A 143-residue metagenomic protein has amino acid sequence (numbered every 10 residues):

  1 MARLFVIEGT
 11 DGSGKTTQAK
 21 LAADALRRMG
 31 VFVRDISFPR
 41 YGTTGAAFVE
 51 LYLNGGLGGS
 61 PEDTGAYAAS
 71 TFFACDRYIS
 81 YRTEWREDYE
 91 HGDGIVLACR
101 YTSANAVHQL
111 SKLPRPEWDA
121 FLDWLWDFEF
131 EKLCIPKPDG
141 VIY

Functional and structural regions predicted by a protein language model:
L4: Walker A (P-loop) ATP-phosphate-binding motif of ABC ATPase nucleotide-binding domains
I7: Hydrophobic anchor at the beta1->P-loop junction of P-loop NTPases
G12-S13: ATP-binding Walker
T16: Walker A/P-loop
A22, L26-R27: Hydrophobic alpha-helical packing residues
V31-D127, K132-L133: ATP-dependent small-molecule kinase phosphotransfer cores that center on conserved nucleotide phosphate-binding segments
V96, V141-Y143: Short, well-ordered beta-strand core segments
